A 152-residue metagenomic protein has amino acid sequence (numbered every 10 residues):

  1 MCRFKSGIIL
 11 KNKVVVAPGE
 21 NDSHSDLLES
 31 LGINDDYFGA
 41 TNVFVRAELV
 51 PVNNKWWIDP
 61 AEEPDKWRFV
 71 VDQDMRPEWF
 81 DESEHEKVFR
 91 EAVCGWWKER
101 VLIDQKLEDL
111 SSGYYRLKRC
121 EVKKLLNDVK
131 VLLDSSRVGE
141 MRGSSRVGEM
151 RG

Functional and structural regions predicted by a protein language model:
M1-G152: Short, glycine-biased loop/turn motifs at secondary-structure junctions and in low-complexity Ser/Thr/Pro-rich termini
